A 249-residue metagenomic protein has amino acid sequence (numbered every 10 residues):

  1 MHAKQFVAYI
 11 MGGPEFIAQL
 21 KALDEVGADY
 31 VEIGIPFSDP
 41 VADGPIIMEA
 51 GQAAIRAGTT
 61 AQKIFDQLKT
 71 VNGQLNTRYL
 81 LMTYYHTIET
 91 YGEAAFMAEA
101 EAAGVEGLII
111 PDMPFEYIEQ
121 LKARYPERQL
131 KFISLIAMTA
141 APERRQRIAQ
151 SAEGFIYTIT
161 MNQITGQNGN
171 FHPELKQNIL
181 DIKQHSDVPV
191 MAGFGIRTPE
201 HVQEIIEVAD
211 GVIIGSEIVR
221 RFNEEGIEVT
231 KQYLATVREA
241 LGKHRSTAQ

Functional and structural regions predicted by a protein language model:
M1-N76, T90-E93, A149-Q150, V229 (+1 more regions): Conserved N-terminal beta1-alpha1 strand-loop-helix module at the mouth
F6-A8, V31-I33, Y79-T83, L108-I110 (+4 more regions): Hydrophobic faces of well-ordered beta-strands that scaffold small-molecule active sites in alpha/beta enzyme cores
I10-P14, M82-T90, P114-F115, I136-A140 (+1 more regions): Glycine-rich beta-to-alpha transition loops that act as phosphate-gripper elements at the mouths of alpha/beta enzyme
E15-E25, A140-S151, A192, I196-V212: Catalytic cores of alpha/beta
V31-P40, V105-I109, P114-Y117, T158-G166 (+2 more regions): Glycine-rich phosphate-binding active-site loops on the catalytic face of alpha/beta enzymes
S38-E49, R56-K69, E89-A94, I110-E127 (+4 more regions): Active-site-adjacent beta->alpha loops and helix N-cap segments on the catalytic face of soluble alpha/beta enzymes
I64, N178-V188, R197-Q203, E207-Q249: Alpha/beta catalytic cores of nucleotide-metabolism and tRNA/nucleoside-modifying enzymes
Q129-G166: Histidine/lysine/aspartate-rich catalytic loop segments that bind and position anionic ligands
